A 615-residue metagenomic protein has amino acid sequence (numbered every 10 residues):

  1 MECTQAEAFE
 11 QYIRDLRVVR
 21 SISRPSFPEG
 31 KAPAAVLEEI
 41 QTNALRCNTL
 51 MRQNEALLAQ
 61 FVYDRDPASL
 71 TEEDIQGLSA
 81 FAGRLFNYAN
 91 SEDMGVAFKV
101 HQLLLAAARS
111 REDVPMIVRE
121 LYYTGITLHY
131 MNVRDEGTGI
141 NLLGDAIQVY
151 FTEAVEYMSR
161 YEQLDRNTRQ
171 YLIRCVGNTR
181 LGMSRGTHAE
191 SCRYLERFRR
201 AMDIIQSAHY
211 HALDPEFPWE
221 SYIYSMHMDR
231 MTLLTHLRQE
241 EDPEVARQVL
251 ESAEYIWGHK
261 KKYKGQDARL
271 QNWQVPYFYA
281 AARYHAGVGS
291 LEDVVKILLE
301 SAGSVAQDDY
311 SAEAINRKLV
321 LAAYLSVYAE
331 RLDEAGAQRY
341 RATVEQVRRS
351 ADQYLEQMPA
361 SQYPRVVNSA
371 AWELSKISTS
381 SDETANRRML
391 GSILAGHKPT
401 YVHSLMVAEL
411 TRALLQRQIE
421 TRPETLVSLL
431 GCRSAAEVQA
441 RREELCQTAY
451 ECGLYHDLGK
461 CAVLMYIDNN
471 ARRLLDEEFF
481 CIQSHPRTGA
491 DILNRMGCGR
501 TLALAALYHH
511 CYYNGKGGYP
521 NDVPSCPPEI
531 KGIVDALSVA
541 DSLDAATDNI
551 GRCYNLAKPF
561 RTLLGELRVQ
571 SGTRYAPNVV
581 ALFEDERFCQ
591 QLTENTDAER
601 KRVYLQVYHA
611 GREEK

Functional and structural regions predicted by a protein language model:
T4-K31, A35-E39, N43-R46, Q338-I377 (+1 more regions): Intrinsically disordered, glycine/charged-rich C-terminal tails and inter-domain linkers that flank nucleotidyl cyclase
F9-L45, R52, D66-Y88, V114-D135 (+5 more regions): Amphipathic alpha-helical repeat scaffolds of TPR domains
V36-Q60, F86-A106, D135-S159, T187-H211 (+3 more regions): Helix-turn-helix repeat elements of alpha-solenoid scaffolds
A59-T71, L104-V118, T152-R169, I204-S221 (+3 more regions): Flexible helix-coil transition and linker loops at the boundaries of alpha-helical arrays
D165-T168, D214-W219, V427-G453, L493-V539 (+2 more regions): Histidine/acidic-rich helix-loop-helix segments that form or flank divalent-metal centers in metalloenzyme catalytic
H285-D293, L299-V320, S326-A360, R365: Extended, non-transmembrane interaction/recognition domains
D352-Q483: Acidic/His-rich, divalent-metal-binding segments that scaffold phosphate/diphosphate chemistry
M406-Q416, E478-N494, K558-Y575: An active-site-proximal "capping" alpha-helix that borders the catalytic cofactor pocket
